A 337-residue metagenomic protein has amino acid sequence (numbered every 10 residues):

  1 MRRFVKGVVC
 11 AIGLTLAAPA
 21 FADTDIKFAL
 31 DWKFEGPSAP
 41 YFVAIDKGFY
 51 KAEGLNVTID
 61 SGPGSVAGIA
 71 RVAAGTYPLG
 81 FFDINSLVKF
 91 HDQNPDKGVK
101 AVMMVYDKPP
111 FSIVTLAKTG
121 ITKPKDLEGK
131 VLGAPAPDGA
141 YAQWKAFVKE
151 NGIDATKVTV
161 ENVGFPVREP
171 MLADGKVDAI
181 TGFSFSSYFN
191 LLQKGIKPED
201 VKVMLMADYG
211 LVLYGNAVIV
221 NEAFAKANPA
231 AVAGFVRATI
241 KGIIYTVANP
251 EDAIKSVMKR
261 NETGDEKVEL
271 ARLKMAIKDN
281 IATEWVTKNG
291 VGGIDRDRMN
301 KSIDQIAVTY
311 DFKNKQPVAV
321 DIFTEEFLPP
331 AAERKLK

Functional and structural regions predicted by a protein language model:
M1-V9: Bacterial N-terminal signal peptides that target proteins for export
A17-P19: N-terminal signal peptide c-region/cleavage motif recognized by signal peptidases
T24-D174, D178-F185, M204-M206, L211-V212: Short, glycine-/small- and polar/acidic-enriched structural segments that line small-molecule recognition paths
D60, A101, V160, T246-V257 (+1 more regions): Surface-exposed patches in mature extracellular/periplasmic domains of secreted proteins
N85-S86, P166-M171, K176-E266: Pocket-lining segment of extracytoplasmic ligand-binding domains
A155-T159, P198-V201, T263-M275, F312-D321: Short, surface-exposed acidic
A227-D311: Secondary-structure end/capping motifs
M299-K337: Conserved C-terminal helix/tail region of periplasmic/extracytoplasmic solute-binding proteins
